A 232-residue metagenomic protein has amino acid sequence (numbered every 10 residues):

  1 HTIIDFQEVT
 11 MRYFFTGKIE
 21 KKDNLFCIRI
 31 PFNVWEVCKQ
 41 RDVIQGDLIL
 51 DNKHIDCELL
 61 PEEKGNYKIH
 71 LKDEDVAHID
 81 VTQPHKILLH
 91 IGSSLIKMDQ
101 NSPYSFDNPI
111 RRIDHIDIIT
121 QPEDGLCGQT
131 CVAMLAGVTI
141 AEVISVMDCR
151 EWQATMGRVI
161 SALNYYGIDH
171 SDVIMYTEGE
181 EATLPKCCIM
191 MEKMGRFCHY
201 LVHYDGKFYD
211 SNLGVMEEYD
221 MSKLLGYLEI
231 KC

Functional and structural regions predicted by a protein language model:
H1-T10: Short, Lys/Arg-enriched N-terminal segments with co-localized hydrophobic residues within the first ~10-30 amino acids
T10-Y67, D80-Y104: Long, compositionally biased stretches
L48, A133, V202: Short aromatic-centered micro-motifs
Y67-K68, D124: A residue-level structural signature of the nucleotidyltransferase/glycosyltransferase Rossmann-like core
V76-H78: Short beta-strands and strand-coil junctions in structured, solvent-facing domains, enriched
S102-I168: Active-site nucleophile-adjacent alpha helix/oxyanion-hole segment immediately C-terminal to the catalytic cysteine
M147-F197, V202-K231: Conserved active-site-adjacent core of cysteine acyl-enzyme catalytic domains
